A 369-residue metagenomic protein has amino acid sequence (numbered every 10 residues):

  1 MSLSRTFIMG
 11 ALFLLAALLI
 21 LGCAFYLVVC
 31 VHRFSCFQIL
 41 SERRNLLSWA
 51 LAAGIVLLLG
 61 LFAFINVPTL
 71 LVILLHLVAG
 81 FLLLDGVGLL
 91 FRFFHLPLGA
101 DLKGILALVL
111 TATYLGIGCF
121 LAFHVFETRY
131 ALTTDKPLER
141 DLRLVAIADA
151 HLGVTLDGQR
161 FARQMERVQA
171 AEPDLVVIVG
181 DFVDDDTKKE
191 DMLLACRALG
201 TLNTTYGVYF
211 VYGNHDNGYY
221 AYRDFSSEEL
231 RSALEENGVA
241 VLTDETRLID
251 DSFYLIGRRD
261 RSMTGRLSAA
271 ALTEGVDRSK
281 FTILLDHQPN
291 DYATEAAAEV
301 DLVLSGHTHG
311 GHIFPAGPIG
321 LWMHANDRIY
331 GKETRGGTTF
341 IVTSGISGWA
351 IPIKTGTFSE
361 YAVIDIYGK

Functional and structural regions predicted by a protein language model:
M1-F123: Non-catalytic terminal accessory segments
L27-V31, E127, A293, V303: Generic preference for hydrophobic/aromatic residues in regular secondary structure cores
V56-V72, R92-K103, E127-R129, T133-L142 (+2 more regions): Generic structural signal for short, solvent-exposed loop/turn connectors between secondary structure elements
F91-A148, G153-A171: N-terminal signal-anchor transmembrane helix
K136-K369: Soluble catalytic domains of enzymes that build or remodel membrane lipids, polysaccharides, and related
